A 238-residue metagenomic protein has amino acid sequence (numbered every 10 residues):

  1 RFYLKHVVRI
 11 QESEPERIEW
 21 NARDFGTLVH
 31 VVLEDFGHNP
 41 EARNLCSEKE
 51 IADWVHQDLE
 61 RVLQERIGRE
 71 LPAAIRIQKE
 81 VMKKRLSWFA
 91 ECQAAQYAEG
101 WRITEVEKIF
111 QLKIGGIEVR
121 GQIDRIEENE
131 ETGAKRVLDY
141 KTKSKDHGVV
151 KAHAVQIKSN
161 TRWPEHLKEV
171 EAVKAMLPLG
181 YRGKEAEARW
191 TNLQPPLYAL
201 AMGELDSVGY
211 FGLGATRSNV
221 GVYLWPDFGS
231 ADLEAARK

Functional and structural regions predicted by a protein language model:
R1-D35: C-terminal, charged and often intrinsically disordered regions of DNA end-processing helicases and nucleases
F2-I10, H56-R61, K135-D139, P164-M176 (+2 more regions): Active-site-adjacent bridging/hinge elements
Y3, I103-E105, E118, Q122 (+2 more regions): Short hydrophobic-acidic sequence motifs that mark active-site Asp/Glu residues
Q11-E14, L112-G115, A134-R136, S144-G148 (+1 more regions): Flexible loop/turn segments at secondary-structure boundaries
V29, V119-G148, H153-M176, Y198: Conserved catalytic cores of phosphodiester-cleaving nucleases, focusing on short active-site segments
V31-I109, K113: A non-catalytic, helix-rich entry segment at domain boundaries
R102-E131, E187, P226-D232: Active-site metal-binding core of divalent-cation-utilizing nuclease and nuclease-like domains
H166-N192, L197-K238: Metal-dependent nuclease catalytic regions and adjoining charged, substrate-binding loops involved in nucleic-acid end
